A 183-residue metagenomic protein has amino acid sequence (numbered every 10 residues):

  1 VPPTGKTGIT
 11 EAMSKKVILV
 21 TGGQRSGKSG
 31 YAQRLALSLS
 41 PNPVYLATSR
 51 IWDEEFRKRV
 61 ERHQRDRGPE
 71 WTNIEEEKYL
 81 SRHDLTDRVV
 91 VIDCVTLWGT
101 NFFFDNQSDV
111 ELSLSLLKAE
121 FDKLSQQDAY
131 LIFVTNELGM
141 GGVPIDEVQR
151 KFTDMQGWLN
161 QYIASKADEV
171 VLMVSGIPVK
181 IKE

Functional and structural regions predicted by a protein language model:
V1-A12: N-terminal amphipathic/basic-hydrophobic helices that include classical n-h-c signal peptides and signal-anchor
S14-L85: Conserved P-loop
L19, V89-V91, I132-V134: Structural motif
Q24-R25, R50, T96, L138-G139 (+1 more regions): Short, glycine/serine-rich, charged loops/turns that create anion-binding and catalytic segments at active sites
A32, H63, V91, N136 (+1 more regions): Residue-level signal for inorganic ion chemistry
P43, V90, E169-V171: Short, well-ordered beta-strand core segments
P69-L116: Helix-adjacent hinge/juxtasegments
N101-E183: Replace "adjacent to P-loop NTPase cores in ATP/GTP-dependent enzymes" with "adjacent to NTP-binding cores
